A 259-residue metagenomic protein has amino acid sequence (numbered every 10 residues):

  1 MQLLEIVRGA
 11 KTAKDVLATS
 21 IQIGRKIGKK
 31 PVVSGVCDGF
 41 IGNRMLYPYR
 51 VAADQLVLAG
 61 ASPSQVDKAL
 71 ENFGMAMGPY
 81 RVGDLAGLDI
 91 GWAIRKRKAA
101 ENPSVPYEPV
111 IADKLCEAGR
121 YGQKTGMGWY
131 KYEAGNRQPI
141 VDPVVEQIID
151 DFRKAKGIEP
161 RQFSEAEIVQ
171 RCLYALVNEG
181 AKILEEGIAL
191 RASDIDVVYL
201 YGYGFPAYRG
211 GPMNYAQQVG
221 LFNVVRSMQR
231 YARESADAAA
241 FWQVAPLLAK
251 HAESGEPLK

Functional and structural regions predicted by a protein language model:
M1-K259: N-terminal glycine-rich phosphate-binding loop for ADP-containing cofactors
